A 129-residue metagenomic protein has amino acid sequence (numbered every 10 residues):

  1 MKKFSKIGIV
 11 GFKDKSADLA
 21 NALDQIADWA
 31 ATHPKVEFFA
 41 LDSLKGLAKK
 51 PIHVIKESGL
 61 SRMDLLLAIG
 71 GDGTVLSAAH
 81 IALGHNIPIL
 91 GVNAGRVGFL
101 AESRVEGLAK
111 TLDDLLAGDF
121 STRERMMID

Functional and structural regions predicted by a protein language model:
M1-I69, T74-G84: N-terminal glycine-/serine-/threonine-rich phosphate-binding loop
L66, A94-V97, A117: Generic secondary-structure boundary/loop-capping signal
D72-V75, A79, I87, V105 (+1 more regions): Generic internal hydrophobic packing segments that stabilize the cores of diverse globular domains
N86-S103: Short, acidic/small-residue loops that bind anionic groups at enzyme active sites
F99-D129: Catalytic core of DAGKc-family lipid kinases
